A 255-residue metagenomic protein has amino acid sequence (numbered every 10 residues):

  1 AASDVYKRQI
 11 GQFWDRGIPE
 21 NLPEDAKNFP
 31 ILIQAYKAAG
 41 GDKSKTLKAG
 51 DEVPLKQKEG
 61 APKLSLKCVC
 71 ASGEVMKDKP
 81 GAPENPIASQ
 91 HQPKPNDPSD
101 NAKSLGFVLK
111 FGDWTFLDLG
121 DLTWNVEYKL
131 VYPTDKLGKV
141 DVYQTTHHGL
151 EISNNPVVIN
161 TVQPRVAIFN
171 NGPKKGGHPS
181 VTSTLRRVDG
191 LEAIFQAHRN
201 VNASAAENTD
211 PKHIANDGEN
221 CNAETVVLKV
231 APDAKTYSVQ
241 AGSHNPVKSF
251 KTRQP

Functional and structural regions predicted by a protein language model:
A1-P255: Non-globular, low-confidence helical/coil segments that flank catalytic cores
